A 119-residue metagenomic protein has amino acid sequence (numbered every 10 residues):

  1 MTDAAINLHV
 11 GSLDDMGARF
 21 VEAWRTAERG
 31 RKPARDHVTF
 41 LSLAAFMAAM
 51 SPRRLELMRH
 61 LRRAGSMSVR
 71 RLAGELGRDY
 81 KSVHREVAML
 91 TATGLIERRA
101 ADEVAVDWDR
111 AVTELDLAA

Functional and structural regions predicted by a protein language model:
E28-E56: Short alpha-helical segments that sit at the start of domains
A44-R53, S68, A100-A119: Short, cationic-aromatic polyanion-contact patches
P52-S66: Short amphipathic alpha-helical interface segments
R71-L76: A short acidic, leucine-rich amphipathic alpha-helix
V87-A88: Short, hydrophobic-biased segments on the C-terminal half of alpha helices that form "recognition helices"
T91-A101: A short, conserved structural fragment
